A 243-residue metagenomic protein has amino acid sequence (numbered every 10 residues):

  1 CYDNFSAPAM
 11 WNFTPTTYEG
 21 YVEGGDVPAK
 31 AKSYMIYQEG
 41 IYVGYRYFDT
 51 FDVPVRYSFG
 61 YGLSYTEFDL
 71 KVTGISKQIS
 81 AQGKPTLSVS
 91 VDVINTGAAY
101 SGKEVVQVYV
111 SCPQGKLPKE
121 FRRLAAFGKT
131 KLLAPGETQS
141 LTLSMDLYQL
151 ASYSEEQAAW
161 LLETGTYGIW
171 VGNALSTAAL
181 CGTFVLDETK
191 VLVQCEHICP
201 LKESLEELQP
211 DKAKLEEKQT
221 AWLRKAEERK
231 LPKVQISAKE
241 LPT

Functional and structural regions predicted by a protein language model:
C1-K103, Y109, E163-T164, G168-G172 (+2 more regions): Secreted, periplasmic, or luminal enzymes acting at the cell surface/secretory milieu
C1-Y2, C112-Q114, L147: Acidic, glycine-rich active-site loops and adjacent beta-strand->loop/helix elements that engage anionic groups
Y100-V108, E120, Y153-E156: Short, hydrophobic/aromatic beta-strand segments
S111-L117, A174: Change "in extracellular beta-sheet-rich domains … of secreted and cell-surface proteins" to "in beta-sheet-rich domains
K116-E155: Intrinsically disordered, low-complexity Pro/Gly/Ser/Thr-rich segments with frequent PxxP/GP/PP motifs and embedded
S144-L175: Short, surface-exposed ligand- or partner-binding patches at beta-edge/loop junctions that are enriched in aromatics
T177-G182: Extracellular and select intracellular beta-sandwich modules with Ser/Thr-enriched, small-residue motifs on
L223-T243: C-terminal accessory/binding modules appended to enzymatic or scaffolding proteins
